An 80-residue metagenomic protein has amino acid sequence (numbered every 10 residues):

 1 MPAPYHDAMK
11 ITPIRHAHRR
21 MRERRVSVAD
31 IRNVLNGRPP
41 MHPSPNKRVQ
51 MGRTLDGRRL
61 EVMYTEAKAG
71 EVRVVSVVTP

Functional and structural regions predicted by a protein language model:
M1-P80: Ribonuclease/tRNase effector modules and their secretory precursors
